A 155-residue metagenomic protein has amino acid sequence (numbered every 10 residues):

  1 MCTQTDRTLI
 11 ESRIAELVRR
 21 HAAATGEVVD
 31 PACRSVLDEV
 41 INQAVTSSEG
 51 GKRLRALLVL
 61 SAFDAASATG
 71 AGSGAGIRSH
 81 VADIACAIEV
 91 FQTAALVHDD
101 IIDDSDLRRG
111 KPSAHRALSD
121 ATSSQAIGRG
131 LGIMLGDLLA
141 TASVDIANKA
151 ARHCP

Functional and structural regions predicted by a protein language model:
M1-I88, T93, V97, I101-Q125: Conserved N-terminal diphosphate/IPP-binding helix and adjacent helical/loop segment of trans-prenyltransferase domains
R116-D145: Multi-pass membrane catalytic core of lipid/isoprenoid biosynthesis enzymes
D145-P155: Transmembrane helix-loop-helix
